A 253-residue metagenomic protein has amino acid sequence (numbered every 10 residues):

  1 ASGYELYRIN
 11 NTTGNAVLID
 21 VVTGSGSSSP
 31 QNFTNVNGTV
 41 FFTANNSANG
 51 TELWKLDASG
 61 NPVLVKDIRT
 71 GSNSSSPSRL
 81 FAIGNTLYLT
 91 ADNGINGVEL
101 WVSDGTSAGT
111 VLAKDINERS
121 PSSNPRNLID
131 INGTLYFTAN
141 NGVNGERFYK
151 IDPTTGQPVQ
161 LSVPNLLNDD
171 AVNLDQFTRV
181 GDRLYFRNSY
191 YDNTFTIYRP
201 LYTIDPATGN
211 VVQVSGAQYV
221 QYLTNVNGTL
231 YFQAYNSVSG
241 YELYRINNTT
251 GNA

Functional and structural regions predicted by a protein language model:
A1-A253: Feature 14080 marks short, conserved micro-sites in well-ordered regions that are central to protein function
